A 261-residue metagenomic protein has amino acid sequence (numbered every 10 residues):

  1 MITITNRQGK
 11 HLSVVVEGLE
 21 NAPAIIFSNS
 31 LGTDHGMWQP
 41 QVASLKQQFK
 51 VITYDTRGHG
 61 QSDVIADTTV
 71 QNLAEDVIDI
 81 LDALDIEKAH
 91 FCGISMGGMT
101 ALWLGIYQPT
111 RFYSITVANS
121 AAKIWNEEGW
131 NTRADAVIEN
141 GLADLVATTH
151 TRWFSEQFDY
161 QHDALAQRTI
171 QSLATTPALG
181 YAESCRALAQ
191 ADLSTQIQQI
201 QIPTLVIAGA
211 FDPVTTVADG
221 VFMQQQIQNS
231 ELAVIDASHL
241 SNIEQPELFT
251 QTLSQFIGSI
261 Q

Functional and structural regions predicted by a protein language model:
K10-D63: Conserved HGGG/HGGXW glycine-rich cap/lid loop of the alpha/beta-hydrolase fold
G36-A43, I52-C92, Q251: Active-site loop/oxyanion-hole signature of alpha/beta-hydrolase fold enzymes
L102-Y107, F112-D144: Flexible "cap/lid" loop of the alpha/beta hydrolase fold
W125-E128, N140-Q198: Conserved alpha/beta-hydrolase catalytic His-Asp/Glu region
I200, V206-A208: Short beta-strand/loop motif that positions the catalytic acidic residue of the alpha/beta-hydrolase fold
A210-T215: Acidic catalytic loop of the alpha/beta-hydrolase fold
V217-L240: Catalytic histidine neighborhood in serine/cysteine hydrolases with alpha/beta-hydrolase-type architecture
A237-T250: Catalytic histidine-centered segment of alpha/beta-hydrolase-like enzymes
